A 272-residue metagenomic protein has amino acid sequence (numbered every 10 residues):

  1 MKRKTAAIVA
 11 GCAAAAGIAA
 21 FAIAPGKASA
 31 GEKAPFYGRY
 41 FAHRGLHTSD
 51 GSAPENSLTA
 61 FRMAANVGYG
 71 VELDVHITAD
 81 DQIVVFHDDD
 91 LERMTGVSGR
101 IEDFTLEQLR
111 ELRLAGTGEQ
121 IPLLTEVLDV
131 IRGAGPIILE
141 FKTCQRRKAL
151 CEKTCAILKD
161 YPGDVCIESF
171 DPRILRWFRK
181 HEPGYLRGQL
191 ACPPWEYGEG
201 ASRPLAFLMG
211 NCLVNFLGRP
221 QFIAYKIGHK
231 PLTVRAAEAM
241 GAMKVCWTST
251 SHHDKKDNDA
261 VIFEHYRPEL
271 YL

Functional and structural regions predicted by a protein language model:
K2-L272: Phosphate-group recognition and catalysis centered on beta-loop-alpha active-site segments
